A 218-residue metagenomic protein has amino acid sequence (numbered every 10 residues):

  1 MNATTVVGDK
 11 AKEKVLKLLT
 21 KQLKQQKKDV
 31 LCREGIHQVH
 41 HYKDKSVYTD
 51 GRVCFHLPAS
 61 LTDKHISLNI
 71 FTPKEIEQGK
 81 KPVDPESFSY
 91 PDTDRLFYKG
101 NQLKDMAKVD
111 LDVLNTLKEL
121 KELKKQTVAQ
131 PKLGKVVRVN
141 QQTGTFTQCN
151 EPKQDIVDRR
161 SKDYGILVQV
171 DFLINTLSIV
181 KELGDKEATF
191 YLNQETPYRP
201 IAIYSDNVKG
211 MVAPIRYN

Functional and structural regions predicted by a protein language model:
M1-N218: DNA polymerase processivity clamps
